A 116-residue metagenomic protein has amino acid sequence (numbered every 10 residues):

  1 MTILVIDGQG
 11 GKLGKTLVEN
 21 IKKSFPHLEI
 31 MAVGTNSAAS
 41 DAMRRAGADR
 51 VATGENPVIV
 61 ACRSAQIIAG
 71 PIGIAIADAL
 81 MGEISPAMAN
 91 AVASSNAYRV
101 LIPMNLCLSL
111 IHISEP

Functional and structural regions predicted by a protein language model:
T2-D7, I68-A75, V100: Short glycine-rich or small-residue beta-strand-to-loop segments that form or flank ligand, phosphate, metal/Fe-S
T2-G34: Glycine-rich phosphate/diphosphate-binding loop of Rossmann-like nucleotide-binding domains
L28, S94-R99: A short helix->loop->beta-strand "cap" motif at the edges of active sites that frequently abuts
M31, A52, A69, V100-I102: Hydrophobic/aromatic beta-strand patches that form the interior of the parallel beta-sheet core in alpha/beta enzyme
M31-T53: N-terminal beta-loop-helix "entrance" segment that forms/cooperates in small-molecule cofactor or anionic ligand
R50-M88: Glycine-rich phosphate-binding loop
A97-S109: Mobile beta-alpha loop/short-helix "lid" or hinge segments that flank ligand
S109-P116: Residue-level detector of conserved catalytic or cofactor/ligand-binding positions in enzyme active sites
